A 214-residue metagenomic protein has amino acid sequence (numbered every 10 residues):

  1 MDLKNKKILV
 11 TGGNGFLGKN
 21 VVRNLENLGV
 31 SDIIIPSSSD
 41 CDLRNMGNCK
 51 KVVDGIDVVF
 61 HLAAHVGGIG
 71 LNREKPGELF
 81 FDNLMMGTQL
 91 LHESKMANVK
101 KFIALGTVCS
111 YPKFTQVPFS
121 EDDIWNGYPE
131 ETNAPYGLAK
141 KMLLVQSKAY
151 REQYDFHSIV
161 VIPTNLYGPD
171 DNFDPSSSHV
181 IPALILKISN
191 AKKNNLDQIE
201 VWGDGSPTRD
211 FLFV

Functional and structural regions predicted by a protein language model:
K4-N5, V99: Phosphate-coordination loops involved in phosphoryl transfer and adenosine-cofactor binding
K6-E26: N-terminal Rossmann NAD(P)H-binding glycine-rich loop of SDR-like oxidoreductase domains
T11, P36, V59-H65, F102-V108 (+1 more regions): SDR active-site strand-loop-helix element
S31-C49: Adenosine-cofactor binding site in Rossmann-like domains, unifying the SAM/SAH pocket of S-adenosylmethionine-dependent
M46-N83, E93-M96: NAD(P)H-binding glycine-rich loop region in Rossmannoid oxidoreductase-like domains and their noncatalytic homologs
T88-N133, I159: Conserved Rossmann-fold NAD(P)-dependent oxidoreductase catalytic core, especially the SDR/UDP-sugar
F114-D123, V145-V214: NAD(P)-dependent short-chain dehydrogenase/reductase
P135, A139-M142: Active-site helix of classical SDR
